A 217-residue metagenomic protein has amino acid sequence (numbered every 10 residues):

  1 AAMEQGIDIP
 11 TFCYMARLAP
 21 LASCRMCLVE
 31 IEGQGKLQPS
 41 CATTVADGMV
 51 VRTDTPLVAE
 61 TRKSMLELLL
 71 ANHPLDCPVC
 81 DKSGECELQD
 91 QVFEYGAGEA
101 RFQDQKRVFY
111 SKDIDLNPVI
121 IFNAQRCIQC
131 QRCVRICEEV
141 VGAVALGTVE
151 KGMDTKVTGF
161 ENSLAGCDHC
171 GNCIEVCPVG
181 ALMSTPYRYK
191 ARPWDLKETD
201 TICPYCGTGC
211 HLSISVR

Functional and structural regions predicted by a protein language model:
A1-E32: A basic, amphipathic helix-loop patch mediating RNA/tRNA/ribosome contacts
R25-V29, Q34-G166, I174-P204, T208-L212 (+1 more regions): Fe-S ferredoxin-like electron-transfer domains and their immediately adjacent linker/connector regions across
